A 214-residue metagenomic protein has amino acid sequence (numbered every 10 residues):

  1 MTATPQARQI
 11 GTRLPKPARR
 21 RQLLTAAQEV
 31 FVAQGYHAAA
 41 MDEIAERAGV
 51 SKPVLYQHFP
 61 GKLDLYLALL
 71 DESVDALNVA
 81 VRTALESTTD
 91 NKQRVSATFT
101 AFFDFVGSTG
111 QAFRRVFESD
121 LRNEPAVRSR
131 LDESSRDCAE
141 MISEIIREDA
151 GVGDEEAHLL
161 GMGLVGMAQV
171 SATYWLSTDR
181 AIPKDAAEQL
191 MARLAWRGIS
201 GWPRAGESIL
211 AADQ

Functional and structural regions predicted by a protein language model:
M1-A18, P203-Q214: N-terminal intrinsically disordered/low-complexity leader segments
Q22, A26, V30-D64, A68: Helix-turn-helix
A26-A33, A76-S87, M167-T178: Solvent-exposed, amphipathic alpha-helical segments
A33-H37, T88, T109: Short coil/turn segments at alpha/beta junctions that flank glycine-rich nucleotide-binding fingerprints
A68, R82-S108, L160-L164, E188: Hydrophobic alpha-helical connector segments
D75-N78, P125-A150, H158-G163, V170 (+1 more regions): Amphipathic alpha-helical packing segments from all-alpha helical-bundle domains
A97, D104-S143, R147-V152, L159 (+2 more regions): Short secondary-structure transition hinges
F105-S108, A112, E144, G161-I182 (+1 more regions): Amphipathic C-terminal alpha-helical segment
